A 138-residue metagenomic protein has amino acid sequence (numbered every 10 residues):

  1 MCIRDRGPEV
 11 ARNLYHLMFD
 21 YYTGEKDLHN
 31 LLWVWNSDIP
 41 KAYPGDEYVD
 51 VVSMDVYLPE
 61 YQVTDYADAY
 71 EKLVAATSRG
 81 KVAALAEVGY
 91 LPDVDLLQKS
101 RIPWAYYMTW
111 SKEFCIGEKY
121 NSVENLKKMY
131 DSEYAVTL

Functional and structural regions predicted by a protein language model:
M1-I3: Short, small-residue-biased leader/transition segments that mark boundaries at the very start of proteins
G7-N30, P59: Acidic, His- and aromatic-enriched active-site or binding-groove loops in soluble protein domains that engage sugars
E25-L28, P44-Y48, A76-S78, K99-R101: Extracellular/periplasmic catalytic domains that process cell-envelope and extracellular macromolecules
N30-V34, V51-S53, V82-A84, A105-Y107: Structural preference for beta-strand elements that scaffold enzyme active sites
W35-Y43, T64-L73, G89-Q98: Alpha-helical scaffolding within the catalytic cores of extracellular/periplasmic polymer-degrading hydrolases
S37-Q62, W110: Aromatic- and acid-rich polysaccharide-binding/catalytic face of secreted or lumenal carbohydrate-active enzymes
M54-A75, K81: Substrate-binding surface in catalytic domains of secreted glycosidases
G80-L138: Substrate-binding cleft of secreted/luminal carbohydrate-active enzymes
